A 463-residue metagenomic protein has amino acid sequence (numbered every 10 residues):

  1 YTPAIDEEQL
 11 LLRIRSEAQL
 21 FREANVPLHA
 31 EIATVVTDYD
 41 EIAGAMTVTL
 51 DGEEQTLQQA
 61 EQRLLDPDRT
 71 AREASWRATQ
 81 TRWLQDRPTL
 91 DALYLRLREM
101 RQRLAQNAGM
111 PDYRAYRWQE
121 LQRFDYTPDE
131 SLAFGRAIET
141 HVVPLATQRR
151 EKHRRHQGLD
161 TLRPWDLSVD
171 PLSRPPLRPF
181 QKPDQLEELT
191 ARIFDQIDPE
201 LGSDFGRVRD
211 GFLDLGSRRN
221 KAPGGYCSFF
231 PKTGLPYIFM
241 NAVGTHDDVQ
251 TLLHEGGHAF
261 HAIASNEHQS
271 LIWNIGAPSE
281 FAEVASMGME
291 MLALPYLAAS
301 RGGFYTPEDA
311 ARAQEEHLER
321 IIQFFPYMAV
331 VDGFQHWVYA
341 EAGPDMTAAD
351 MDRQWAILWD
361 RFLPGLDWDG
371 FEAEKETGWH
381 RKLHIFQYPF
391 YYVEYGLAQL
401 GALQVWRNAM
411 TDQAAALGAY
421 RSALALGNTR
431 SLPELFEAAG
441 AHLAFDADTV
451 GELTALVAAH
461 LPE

Functional and structural regions predicted by a protein language model:
Y1-P176, L189: A well-structured
L10-L11, R15, D125, W165 (+7 more regions): C-terminal, non-catalytic "cap/extension" segments appended to globular domains
Q58-R72, L172-P175, P179-L253, G257-A262: Active-site-adjacent "gating/activation" loops or surface patches in catalytic cores
Y94-A105, M110-P111, R149-H153, G257-E267 (+1 more regions): Long, well-ordered alpha-helical segments
T140-H141, G276-E308, H317, Q323 (+1 more regions): Post-HExxH zinc-binding segment in Zn-dependent metallohydrolases
T161-L189, H261, E308-R312, L318 (+3 more regions): Long, K/E/R/D-enriched contiguous segments that form extended
Y237-N241, Q269-S279, A313-R320, Y339 (+1 more regions): Short beta-alpha connecting loops at secondary-structure transitions that line or flank enzyme active sites
V243-N266, E283-M287, M291, F334 (+1 more regions): Active-site recognition of the HExxH zinc-binding catalytic motif
